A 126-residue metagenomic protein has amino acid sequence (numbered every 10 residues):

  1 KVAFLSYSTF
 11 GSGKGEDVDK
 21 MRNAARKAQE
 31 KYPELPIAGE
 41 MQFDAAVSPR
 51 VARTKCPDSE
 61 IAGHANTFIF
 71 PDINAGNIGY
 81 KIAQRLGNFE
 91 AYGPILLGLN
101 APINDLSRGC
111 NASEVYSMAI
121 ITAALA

Functional and structural regions predicted by a protein language model:
K1-G39, D44: Glycine-rich phosphate/diphosphate-binding loop of Rossmann-like nucleotide-binding domains
Q29-A126: Glycine-rich phosphate/nucleotide-binding loop
